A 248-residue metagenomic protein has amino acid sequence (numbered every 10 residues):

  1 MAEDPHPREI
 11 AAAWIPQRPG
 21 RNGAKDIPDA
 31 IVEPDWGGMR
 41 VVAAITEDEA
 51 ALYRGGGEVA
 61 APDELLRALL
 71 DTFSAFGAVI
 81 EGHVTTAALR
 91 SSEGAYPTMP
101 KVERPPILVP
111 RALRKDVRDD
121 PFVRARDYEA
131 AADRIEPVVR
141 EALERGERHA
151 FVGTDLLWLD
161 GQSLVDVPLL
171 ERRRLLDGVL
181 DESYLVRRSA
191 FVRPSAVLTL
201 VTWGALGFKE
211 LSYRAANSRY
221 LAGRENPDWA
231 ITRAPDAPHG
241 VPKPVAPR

Functional and structural regions predicted by a protein language model:
M1-R248: Catalytic cores of nucleic-acid ligases and guanylyltransferases
